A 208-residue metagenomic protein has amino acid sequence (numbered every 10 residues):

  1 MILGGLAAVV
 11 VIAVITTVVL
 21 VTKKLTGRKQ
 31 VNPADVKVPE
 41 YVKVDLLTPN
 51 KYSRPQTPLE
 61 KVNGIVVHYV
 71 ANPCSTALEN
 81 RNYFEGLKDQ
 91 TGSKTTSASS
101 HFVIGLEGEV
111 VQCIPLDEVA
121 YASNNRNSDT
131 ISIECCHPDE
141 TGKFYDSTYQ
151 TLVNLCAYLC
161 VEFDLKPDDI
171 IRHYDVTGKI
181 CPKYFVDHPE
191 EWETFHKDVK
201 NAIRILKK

Functional and structural regions predicted by a protein language model:
I2-G5, G27-K43, P138-K208: Basic/polar, cationic surfaces and motifs that engage anionic cell-wall and phosphate/carboxylate ligands
I2-N124: N-terminal catalytic cores of peptidoglycan-degrading enzymes
E60, T95, R126, T141-Y149: Solvent-exposed, acidic/flexible segments
K61, D129, D164-K166: Short loop/turn motifs at secondary-structure junctions
V66, S132-E134, I171: Soluble periplasmic/extracytoplasmic beta-strand elements of cell-envelope proteins
V70-A71, R126-D129, E134-E140: Cell-envelope and extracellular/periplasmic
F84-Q90, Y121-S123, T130-I133, Q150-N154 (+1 more regions): Short, low-complexity, polar/charged sequence segments that are solvent-exposed and flexible
